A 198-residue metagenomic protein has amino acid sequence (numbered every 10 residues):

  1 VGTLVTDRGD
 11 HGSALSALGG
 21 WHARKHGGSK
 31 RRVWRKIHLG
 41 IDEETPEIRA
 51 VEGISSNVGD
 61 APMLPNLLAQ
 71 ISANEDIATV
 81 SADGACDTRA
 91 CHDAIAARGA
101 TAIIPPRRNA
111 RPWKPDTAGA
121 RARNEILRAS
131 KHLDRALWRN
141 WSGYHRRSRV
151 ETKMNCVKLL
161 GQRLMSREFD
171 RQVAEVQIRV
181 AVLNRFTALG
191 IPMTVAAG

Functional and structural regions predicted by a protein language model:
V1-R108, P112-K114, A118-G119, Q177-V180 (+2 more regions): Polybasic low-complexity intrinsically disordered regions
H22-A23, T79, W138, R146 (+1 more regions): Short, flexible coil/turn micro-motifs enriched in small/turn-prone residues
V58, R147, R171, E175: Electropositive phosphate-/nucleotide-binding environments in soluble metabolic enzymes
A61, R128-S130, A188: Intrinsically disordered and other compositionally biased segments
G84-V157, M165, D170: Helix-centered, glycine/charged polyanion-binding patches within enzymatic domains that contact phosphate-containing
S148, M154-K158, E175, R179 (+1 more regions): A generic structural signal for well-ordered alpha-helical surface patches
G161: Catalytic grooves of carbohydrate-active enzymes
S166-G198: C-terminal domain-tail junction helix/linker
